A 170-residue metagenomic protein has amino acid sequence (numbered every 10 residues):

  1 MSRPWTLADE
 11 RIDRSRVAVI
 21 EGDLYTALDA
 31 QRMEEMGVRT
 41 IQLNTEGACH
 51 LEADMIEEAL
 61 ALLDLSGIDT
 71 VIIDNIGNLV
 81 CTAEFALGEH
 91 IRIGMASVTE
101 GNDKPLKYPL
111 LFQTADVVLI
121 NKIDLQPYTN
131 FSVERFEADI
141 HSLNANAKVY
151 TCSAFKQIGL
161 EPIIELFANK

Functional and structural regions predicted by a protein language model:
M1-H90, E100-D103, Y108, F112: Nucleotide-state-sensitive switch-loop elements of NTP-binding domains
G22, S97, A154: Cofactor-binding loop segments of dinucleotide-utilizing enzymes, especially the Rossmann-like FAD- and NAD(P)+-binding
L43-N44, A96, N121: Short beta->alpha connector loops at strand-helix junctions that form conserved, small/polar/Pro-enriched
V71, R92-G94, D116-L119: Short, well-ordered beta-strand core segments
G88-S97, A138-I140: A short, gly/pro- and small-residue-rich
E100-E134: A glycine- and Lys/Arg-enriched "phosphate-lid" helix/loop adjacent to the NTP-binding pocket of small-molecule kinases
V117, L125-K170: Canonical P-loop GTPase G-domain recognition
